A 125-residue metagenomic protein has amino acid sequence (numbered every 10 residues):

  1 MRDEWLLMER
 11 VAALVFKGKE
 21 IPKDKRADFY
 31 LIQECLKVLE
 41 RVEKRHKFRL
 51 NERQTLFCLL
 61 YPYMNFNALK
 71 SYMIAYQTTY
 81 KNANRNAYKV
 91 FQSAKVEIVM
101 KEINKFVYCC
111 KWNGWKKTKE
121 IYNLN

Functional and structural regions predicted by a protein language model:
M1-L124: N-terminal, charge-rich alpha-helical recognition modules
